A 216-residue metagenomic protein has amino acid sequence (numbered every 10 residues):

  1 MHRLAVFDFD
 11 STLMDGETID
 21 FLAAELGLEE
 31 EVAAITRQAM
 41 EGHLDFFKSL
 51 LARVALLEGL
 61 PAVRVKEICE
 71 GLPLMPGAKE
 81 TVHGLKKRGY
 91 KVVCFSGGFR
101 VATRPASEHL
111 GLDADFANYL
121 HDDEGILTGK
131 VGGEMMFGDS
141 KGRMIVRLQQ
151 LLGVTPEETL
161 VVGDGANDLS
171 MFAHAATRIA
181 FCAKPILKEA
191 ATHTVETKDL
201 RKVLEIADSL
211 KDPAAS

Functional and structural regions predicted by a protein language model:
M1-L120, K198: Alpha-helical substrate-recognition element adjacent to the catalytic core
C69-K91, F95-S216: C-terminal cap/substrate-recognition subdomain and adjoining C-terminal extension of metal-dependent phosphatase-like
